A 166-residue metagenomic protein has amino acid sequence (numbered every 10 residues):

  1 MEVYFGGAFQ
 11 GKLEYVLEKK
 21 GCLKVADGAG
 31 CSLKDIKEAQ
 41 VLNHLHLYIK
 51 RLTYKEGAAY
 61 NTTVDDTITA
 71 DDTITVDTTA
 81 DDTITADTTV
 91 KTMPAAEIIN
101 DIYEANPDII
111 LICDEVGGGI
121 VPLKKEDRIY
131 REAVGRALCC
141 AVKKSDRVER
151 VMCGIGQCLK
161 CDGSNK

Functional and structural regions predicted by a protein language model:
M1, L23, E38-L42, D108-D114: Hydrophobic beta-strand segments of well-ordered beta-sheets in folded domains
M1-G30: Glycine-rich P-loop/Walker A and Walker A-like loops and their local beta1-loop-alpha1 context in P-loop NTPases
Y4, K20, L42, V148 (+1 more regions): Generic structural hydrophobic/aromatic packing signal, biased to beta-strands
G6, H44, C153: Active-site donor-binding loop signature of nucleotide-sugar glycosyltransferases
Q10, L47-Y48, G117, G156: Short, solvent-exposed loop/turn segments at secondary-structure junctions
L17, T53, V121: A short local structural element in Rossmann-fold oxidoreductases
D27-P107: Conserved inter-motif catalytic segment of the P-loop NTP-binding fold
E56-T62, D82-K166: Replace "adjacent to P-loop NTPase cores in ATP/GTP-dependent enzymes" with "adjacent to NTP-binding cores
